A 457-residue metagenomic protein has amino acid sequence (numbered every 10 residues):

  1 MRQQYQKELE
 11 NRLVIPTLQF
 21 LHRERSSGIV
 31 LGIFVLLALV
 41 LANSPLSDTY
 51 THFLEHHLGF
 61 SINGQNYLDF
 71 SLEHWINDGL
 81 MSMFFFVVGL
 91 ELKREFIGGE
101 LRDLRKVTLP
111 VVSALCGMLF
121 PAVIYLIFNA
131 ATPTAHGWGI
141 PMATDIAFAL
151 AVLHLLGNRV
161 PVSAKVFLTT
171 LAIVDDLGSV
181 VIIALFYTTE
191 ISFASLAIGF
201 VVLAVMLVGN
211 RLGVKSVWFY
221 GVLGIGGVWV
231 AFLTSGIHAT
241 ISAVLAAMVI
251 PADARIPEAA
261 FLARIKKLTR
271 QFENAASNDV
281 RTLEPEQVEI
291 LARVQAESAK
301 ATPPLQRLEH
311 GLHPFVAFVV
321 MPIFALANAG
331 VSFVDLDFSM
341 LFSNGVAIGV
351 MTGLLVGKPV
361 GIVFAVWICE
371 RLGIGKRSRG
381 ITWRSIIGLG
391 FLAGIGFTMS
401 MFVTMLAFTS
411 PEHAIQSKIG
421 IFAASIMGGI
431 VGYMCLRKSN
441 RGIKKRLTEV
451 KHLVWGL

Functional and structural regions predicted by a protein language model:
R2-R23, F219-G227, A239-R379, N440-L457: Predominantly late transmembrane helices and immediately cytosolic-facing juxtamembrane segments
V14-L18, V87-R102, L150-P161, A204-K215 (+4 more regions): C-terminal ends of transmembrane helices
V30-N43, F84-L90, F120-A122, V202-L207 (+4 more regions): Hydrophobic core segments of alpha-helical transmembrane domains in multi-pass membrane transport and ion-translocation
L41-F53, Y67-E73, V87-R102, L119-G139: Transmembrane alpha-helix boundary signature
F53, H74-F85, P133-A147, T188-V201 (+2 more regions): Structural signature of hydrophobic alpha-helical transmembrane segments
G64, D69-G98, F315-L336, M351 (+3 more regions): Hydrophobic transmembrane alpha-helices of secondary-active transporters and Na+-translocating membrane complexes
E95-A122, S192-V201, D335-V360, I387 (+1 more regions): Entry/N-cap segments of selected transmembrane alpha helices and their immediately preceding amphipathic helices
L153-K266: Functional cores that coordinate and move charged inorganic groups
